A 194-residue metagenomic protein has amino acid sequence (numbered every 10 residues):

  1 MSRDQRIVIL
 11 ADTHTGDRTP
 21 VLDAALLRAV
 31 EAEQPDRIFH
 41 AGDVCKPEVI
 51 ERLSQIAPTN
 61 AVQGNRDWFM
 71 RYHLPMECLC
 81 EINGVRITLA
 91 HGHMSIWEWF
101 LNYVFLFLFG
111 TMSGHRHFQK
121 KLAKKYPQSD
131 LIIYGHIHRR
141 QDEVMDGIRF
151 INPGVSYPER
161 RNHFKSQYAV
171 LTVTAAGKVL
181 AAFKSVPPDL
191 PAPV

Functional and structural regions predicted by a protein language model:
S2-D4, L79-N83, I151-V194: Binuclear metal-dependent phosphoesterase catalytic core
R3, L10-V21, R28-E33, C45-R149 (+1 more regions): Conserved catalytic scaffold of divalent metal-dependent phosphoesterases
F39-V44: Active-site rim/loop-helix segments in enzyme catalytic domains that contact anionic ligands
